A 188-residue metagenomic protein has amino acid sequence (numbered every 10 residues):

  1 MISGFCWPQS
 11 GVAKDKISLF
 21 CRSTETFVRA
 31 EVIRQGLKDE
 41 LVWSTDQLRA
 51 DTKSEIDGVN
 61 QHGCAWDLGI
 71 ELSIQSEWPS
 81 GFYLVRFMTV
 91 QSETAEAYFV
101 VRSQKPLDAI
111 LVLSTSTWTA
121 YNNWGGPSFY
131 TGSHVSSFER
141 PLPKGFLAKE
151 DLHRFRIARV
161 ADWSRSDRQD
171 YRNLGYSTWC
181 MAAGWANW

Functional and structural regions predicted by a protein language model:
S3-T26, E31-K38, W43-F99: Ligand-binding face of N-terminal immunoglobulin V-set domains in extracellular IgSF glycoproteins
R22-D39, Q47-R49, Q91-W188: Aromatic-Pro/Gly-enriched surface loop or interdomain linker that acts as a lid/target-recognition segment
